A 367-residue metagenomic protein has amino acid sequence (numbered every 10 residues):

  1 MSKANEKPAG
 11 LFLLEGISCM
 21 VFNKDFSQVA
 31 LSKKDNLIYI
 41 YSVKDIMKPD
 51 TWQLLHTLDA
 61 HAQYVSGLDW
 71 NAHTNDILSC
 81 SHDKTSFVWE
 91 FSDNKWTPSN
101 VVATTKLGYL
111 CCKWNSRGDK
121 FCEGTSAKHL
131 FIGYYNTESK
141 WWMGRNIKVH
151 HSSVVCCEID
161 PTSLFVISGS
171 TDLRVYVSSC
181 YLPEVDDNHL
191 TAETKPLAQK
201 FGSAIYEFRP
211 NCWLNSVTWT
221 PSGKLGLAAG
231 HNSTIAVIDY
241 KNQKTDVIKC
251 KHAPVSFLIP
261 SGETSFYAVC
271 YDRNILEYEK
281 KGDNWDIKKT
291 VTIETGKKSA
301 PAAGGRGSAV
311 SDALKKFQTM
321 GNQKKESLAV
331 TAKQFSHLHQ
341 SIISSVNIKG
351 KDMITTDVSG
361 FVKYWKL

Functional and structural regions predicted by a protein language model:
K7-F12, K48, L54-A60, P98-T104 (+6 more regions): Short C-terminal beta-strands that terminate individual repeats in beta-propeller domains, predominantly WD40 blades
F12-F22, Q63-W70, K106-N115, S152-I159 (+3 more regions): Canonical WD40 repeat/beta-propeller blade segments in eukaryotic WD-repeat proteins
F26-A30, T74-L78, F87-V88, P98 (+9 more regions): Structural hallmark of WD40 beta-propellers
A30-T51: Beta-propeller domains
S32-D35, C80-D83, E123-A127, G169-D172 (+4 more regions): Conserved strand-to-loop turn within each blade of WD40 beta-propeller repeats
I38-S42, S86-F91, L130-Y135, V175-C180 (+3 more regions): WD40-repeat beta-propellers
V102-T191, Q199-F201: Solenoidal tandem-repeat scaffolds enriched in leucines and small polar residues
P183-C212, T245-V247, K251-F257, S261-L367: Terminal intrinsically disordered, low-complexity extensions flanking WD-repeat/beta-propeller proteins
